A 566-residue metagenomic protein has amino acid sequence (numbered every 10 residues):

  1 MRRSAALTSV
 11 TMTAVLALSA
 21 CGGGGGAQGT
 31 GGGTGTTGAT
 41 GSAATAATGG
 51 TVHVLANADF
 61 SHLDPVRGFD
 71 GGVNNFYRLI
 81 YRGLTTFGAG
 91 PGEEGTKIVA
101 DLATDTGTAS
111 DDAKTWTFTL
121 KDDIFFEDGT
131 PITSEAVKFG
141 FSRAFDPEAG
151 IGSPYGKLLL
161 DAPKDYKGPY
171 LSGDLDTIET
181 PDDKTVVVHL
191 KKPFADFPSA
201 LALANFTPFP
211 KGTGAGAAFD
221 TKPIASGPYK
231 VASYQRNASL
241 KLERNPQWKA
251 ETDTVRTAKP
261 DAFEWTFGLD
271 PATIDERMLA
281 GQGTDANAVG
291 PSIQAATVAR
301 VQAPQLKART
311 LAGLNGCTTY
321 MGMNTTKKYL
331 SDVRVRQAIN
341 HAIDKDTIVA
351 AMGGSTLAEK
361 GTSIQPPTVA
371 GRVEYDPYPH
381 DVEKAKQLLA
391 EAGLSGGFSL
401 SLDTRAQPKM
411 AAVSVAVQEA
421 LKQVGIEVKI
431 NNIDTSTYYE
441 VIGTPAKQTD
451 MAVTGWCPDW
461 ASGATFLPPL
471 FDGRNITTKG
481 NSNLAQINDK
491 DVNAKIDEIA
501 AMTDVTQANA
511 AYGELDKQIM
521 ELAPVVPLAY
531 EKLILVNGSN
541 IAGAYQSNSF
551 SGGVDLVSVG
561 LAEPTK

Functional and structural regions predicted by a protein language model:
T36-T37, L535-K566: Long beta-strand-rich cores associated with HINT superfamily self-processing modules
L55-D111, I224: N-terminal lobe/hinge region of extracytoplasmic solute-binding protein
A89-E93, P193-T257, A262: Gly/Pro-rich hinge or "lid" segments in bacterial periplasmic/extracellular proteins
T119, A136-K138, D146, G150-P210 (+1 more regions): Surface-exposed binding/hinge segments that line and control ligand-binding clefts or catalytic entry sites
I132-S142, D183-L190, G227-P228, T257-A262 (+5 more regions): Alpha-helical secondary-structure segments
I151, G156, A232-E243, E264-K327: Extracellular/periplasmic solute-recognition and catalytic clefts
I178, E427-Y438, P468-G538, E563-K566: Extracytoplasmic/peripheral linker and loop segments enriched in polar/acidic and small residues with frequent Thr/Pro
Y229, H341, S355-E391, P408-A412: Structural transition elements
